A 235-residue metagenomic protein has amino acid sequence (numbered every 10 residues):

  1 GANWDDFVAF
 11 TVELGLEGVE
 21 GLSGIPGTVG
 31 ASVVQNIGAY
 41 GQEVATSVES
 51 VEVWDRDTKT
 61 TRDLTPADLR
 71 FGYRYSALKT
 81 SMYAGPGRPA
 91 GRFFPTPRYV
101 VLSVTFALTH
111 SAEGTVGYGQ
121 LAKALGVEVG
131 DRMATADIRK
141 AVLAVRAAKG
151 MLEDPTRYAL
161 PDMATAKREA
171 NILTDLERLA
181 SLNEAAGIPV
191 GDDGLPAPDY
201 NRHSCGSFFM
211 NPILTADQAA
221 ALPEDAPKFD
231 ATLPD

Functional and structural regions predicted by a protein language model:
G1-T58, R62, D68: Anion-binding (especially nucleotide phosphate/pyrophosphate-binding) glycine-rich loop and adjoining beta-alpha core
T61-D235: Phosphate/pyrophosphate- and phosphate-bearing ligand-binding catalytic cores of soluble enzymes
